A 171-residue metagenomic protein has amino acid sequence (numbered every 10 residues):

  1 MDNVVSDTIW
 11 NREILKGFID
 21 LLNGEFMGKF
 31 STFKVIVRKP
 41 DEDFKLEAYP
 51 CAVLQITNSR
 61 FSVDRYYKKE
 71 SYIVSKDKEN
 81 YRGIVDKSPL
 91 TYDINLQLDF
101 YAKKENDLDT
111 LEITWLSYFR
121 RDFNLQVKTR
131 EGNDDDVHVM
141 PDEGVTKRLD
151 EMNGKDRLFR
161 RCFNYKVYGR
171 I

Functional and structural regions predicted by a protein language model:
M1-S75: Small/polar-rich, solvent-exposed N-terminal microdomains that initiate assembly or binding
G28, T110-E112, L116-I171: Acidic-leaning, charged glycine-interspersed low-complexity segments
A48, Y92-I94, R157-R161: A short, structural micro-pattern
V53, N95-D99, C162-K166: Beta-strand secondary-structure signal
N58-R60, L98-N106, F119, V167-I171: Beta-strand elements of well-folded, non-transmembrane domains
V74-D86: Short amphipathic beta-strand starts and helix->beta connectors
G83-T91, N153-D156: Short, solvent-exposed beta-strand/turn "edge" segments of beta-rich domains on protein surfaces
K87-Y101: Glycine-rich, often proline-containing surface loops adjacent to acidic residues and nearby aromatics that form
